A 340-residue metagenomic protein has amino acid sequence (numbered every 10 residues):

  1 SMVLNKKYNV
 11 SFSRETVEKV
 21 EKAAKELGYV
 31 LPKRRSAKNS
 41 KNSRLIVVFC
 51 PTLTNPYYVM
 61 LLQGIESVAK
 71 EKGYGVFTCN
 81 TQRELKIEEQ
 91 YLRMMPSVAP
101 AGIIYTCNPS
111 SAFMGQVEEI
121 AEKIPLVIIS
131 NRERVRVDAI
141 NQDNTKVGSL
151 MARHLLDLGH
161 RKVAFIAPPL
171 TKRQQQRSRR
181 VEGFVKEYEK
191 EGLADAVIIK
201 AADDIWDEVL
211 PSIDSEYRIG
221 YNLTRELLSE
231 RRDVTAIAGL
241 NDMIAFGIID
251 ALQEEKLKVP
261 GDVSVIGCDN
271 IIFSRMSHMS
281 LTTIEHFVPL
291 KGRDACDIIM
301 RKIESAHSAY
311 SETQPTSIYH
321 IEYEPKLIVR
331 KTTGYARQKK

Functional and structural regions predicted by a protein language model:
S1, K38-T54, H154, K162-L170: Short beta-strand segments enriched in small/hydrophobic residues
A24-Y57, L61-Q63, K72, M95-S97: N-terminal helix-turn-helix/winged-helix DNA-binding helices and compositionally similar short basic alpha-helical
S67-S111: Central regulatory/effector-binding core of bacterial HTH transcription factors
A69-N80, V185-Y217: Short beta-strand elements in bilobed, periplasmic/extracellular small-molecule ligand-binding domains
T106-L150, I166-T171, M243, D269-L281: Flexible loop/hinge segments that line or gate small-molecule binding clefts
I140-I166, E182, K186, Y217-E226 (+1 more regions): Hydrophobic alpha-helical segments within soluble ligand-binding/sensing domains
M151-L193, I198, T313-T332: An alpha-beta-alpha
Y221-K340: Flexible loop/turn connectors
